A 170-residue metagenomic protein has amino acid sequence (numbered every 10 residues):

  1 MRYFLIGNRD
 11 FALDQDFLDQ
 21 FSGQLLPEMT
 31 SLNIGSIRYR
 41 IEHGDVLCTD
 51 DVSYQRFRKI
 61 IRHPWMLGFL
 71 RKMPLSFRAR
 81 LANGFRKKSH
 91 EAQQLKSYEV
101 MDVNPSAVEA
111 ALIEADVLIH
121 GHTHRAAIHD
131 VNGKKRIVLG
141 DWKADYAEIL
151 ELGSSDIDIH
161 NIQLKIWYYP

Functional and structural regions predicted by a protein language model:
M1-I34: Core catalytic region of metal-dependent phosphoesterases/phosphodiesterases, especially metallo-beta-lactamase-like
M1-I6, R78-A82, K96-V100, I113 (+1 more regions): A broad, low-specificity signal for short, low-complexity segments enriched in glycine/proline and polar/charged
Q20-E28, R38-R40, D45, D51-R56 (+1 more regions): Conserved beta-sheet core of the metallophosphoesterase superfamily
N33, E42, K165: Residues in well-ordered beta-strands of folded domains
G44-V103: Active-site-proximal loop/helix segment associated with metal-binding centers of metalloenzymes
N161-P170: Short, solvent-exposed aromatic-acidic interface loops
